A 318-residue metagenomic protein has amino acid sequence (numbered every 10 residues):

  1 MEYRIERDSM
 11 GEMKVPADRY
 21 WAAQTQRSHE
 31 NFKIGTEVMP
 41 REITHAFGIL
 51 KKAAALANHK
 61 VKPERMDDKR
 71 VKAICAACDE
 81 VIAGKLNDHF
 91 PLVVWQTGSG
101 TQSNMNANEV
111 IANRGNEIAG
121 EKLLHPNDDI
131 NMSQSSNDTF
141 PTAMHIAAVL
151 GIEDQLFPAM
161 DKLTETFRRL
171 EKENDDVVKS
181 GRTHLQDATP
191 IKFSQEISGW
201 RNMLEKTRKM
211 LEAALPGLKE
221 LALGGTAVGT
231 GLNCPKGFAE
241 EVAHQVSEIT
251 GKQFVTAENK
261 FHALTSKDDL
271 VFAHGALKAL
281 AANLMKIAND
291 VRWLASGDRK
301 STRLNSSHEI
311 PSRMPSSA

Functional and structural regions predicted by a protein language model:
M1-R303: Conserved, well-structured ligand/cofactor-binding cores
L304-A318: Single conserved hydrophobic/aromatic residue that forms the stacking wall/gate of nucleotide- or nucleobase-binding
